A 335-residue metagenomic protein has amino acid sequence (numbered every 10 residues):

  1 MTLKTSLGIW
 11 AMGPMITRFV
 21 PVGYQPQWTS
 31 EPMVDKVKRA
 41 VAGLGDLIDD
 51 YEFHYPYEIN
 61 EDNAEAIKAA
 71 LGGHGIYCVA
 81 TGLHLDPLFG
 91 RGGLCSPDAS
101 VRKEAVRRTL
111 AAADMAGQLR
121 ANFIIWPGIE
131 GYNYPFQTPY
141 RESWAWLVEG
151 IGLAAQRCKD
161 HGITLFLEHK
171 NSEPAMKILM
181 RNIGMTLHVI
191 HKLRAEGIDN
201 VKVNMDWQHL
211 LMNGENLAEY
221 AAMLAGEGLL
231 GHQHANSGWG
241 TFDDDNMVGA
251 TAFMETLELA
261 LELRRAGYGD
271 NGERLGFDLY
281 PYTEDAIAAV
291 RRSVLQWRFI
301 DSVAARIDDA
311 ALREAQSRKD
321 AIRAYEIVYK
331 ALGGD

Functional and structural regions predicted by a protein language model:
M1-A42, M180, G184-M205, H209-D335: Histidine-acidic metal/acid-base catalytic patches
M1-Y24, G82-S96, P127-P135: N-terminal small/glycine-rich loop or linker at the start of catalytic domains across soluble metabolic enzymes
L3-G8, G72-L85, G117-P127, I163 (+1 more regions): Short coil-to-beta-strand
T29, M33, A80-P87: Aromatic- and acidic-residue-enriched carbohydrate-binding clefts of CAZyme catalytic domains
D49-E52, I124-I125, F166, H234 (+1 more regions): Conserved beta-strand positions in the central sheet of alpha/beta enzyme cores
D49-I67, L71, Y134: Glycine-rich, proline-tolerant flexible connector loops at the mouths of alpha/beta enzymes
K68-T81, W144-D160, L187-R194, M254-A266: Alpha-helix-loop-beta-strand connector modules within alpha/beta enzyme cores
R91-K202, M212, E326-G334: Active-site acidic/histidine proton-transfer and metal-coordination neighborhood in alpha/beta enzyme cores
